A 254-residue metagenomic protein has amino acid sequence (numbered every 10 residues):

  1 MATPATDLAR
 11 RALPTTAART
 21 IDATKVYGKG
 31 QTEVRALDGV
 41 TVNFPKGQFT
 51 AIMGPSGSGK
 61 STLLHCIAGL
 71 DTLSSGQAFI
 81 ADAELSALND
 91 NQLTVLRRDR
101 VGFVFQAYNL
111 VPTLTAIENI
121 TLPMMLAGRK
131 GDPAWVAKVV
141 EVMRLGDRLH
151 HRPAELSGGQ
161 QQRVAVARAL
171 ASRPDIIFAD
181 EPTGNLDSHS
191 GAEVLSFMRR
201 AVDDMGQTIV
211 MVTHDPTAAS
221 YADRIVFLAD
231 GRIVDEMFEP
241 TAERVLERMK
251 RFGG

Functional and structural regions predicted by a protein language model:
M1-L13: Pre-NBD coupling/linker segments of ABC/ABC-like ATPases
D7-R10, H65, D132-A134, E243 (+1 more regions): Polar/charged alpha-helical tracts
T15-A222, L228: ABC family nucleotide-binding domain
R232-G254: Conserved beta-strand-loop-alpha-helix hinge in the C-terminal portion of ABC ATPase nucleotide-binding domains
